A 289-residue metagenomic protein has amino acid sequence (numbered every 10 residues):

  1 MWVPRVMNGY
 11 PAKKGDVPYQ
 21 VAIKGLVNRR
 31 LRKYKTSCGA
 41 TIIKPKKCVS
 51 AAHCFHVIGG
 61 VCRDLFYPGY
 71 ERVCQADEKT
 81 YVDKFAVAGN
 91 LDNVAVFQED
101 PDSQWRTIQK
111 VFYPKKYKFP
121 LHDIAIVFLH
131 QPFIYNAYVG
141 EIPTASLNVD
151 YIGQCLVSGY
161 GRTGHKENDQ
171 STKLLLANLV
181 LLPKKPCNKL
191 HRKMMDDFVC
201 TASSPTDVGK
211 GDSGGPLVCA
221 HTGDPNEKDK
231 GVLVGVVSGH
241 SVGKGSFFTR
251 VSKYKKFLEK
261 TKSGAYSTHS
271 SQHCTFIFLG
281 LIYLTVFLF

Functional and structural regions predicted by a protein language model:
M1-G15, E99, N136, N148-Q154 (+2 more regions): Extracellular/luminal ectodomains of metazoan preproproteins built from arrays of small disulfide-bonded modules
Q20, V27-P45, F119, A265: A conserved glycine-rich beta-strand in the N-terminal activation segment of trypsin-fold
V21, T41-H56, C62-E78, L175-L181 (+1 more regions): C-terminal subregion of chymotrypsin/trypsin-like serine protease catalytic domains
I23-L26, C48-A51, F55-Y117, K184: Conserved H-D interstitial segment of serine endopeptidase catalytic domains
C38-G39, D207, S213-P216: Beta-propeller and closely related beta-sheet repeat lectin domains
H53-H56, N90-V94, H130-Y135, G161-G164 (+4 more regions): Acidic glycine-/aspartate-rich tracts in secreted/extracellular proteins
I124, L129-H130, Y135-S203: Chymotrypsin/trypsin-fold serine protease catalytic domain
